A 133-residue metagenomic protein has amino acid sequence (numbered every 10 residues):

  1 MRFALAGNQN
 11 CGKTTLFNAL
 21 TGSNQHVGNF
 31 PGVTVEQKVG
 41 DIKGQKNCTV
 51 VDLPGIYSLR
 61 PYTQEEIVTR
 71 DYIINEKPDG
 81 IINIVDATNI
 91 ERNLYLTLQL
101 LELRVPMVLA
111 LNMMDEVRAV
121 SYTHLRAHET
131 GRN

Functional and structural regions predicted by a protein language model:
M1-V51: Conserved G1/Walker A P-loop phosphate-binding module
G7, D52-G55, L109-L111: Flexible glycine-/small-residue-rich
L16-F17, V35, D52, T69 (+3 more regions): Residue-level signature of catalytic and energy-coupling elements of molecular machines, predominantly ATP/GTP-dependent
T21, P54-G55, D86: Short glycine-/small-residue-rich Rossmann-like dinucleotide-binding loops
Q25, S58-L59, R92, R118: Conserved protein kinase catalytic core
F30-G80: Switch I (G2) and immediately adjacent beta-strands of P-loop GTPase domains
Y72-E76, G80, I84-R126: Conserved C-terminal guanine-recognition region of P-loop GTPase G domains, centered on the G4
H124, G131-N133: Single conserved hydrophobic/aromatic residue that forms the stacking wall/gate of nucleotide- or nucleobase-binding
